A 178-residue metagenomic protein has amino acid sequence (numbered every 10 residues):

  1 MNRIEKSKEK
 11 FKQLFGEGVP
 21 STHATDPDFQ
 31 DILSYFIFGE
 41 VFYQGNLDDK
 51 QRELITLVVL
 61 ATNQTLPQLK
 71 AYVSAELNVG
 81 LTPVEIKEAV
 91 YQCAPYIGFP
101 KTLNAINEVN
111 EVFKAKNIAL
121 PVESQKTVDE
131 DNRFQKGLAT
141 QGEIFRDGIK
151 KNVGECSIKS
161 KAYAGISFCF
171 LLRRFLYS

Functional and structural regions predicted by a protein language model:
M1-D49, N78, T102-Y177: Acidic, glycine/proline-rich low-complexity segments that act as flexible tails and inter-domain linkers
Y35-F38, A61-Q68: Short helix-loop boundary/capping segments at the starts of domains
E40-L47, T56-L57, Q68-Q92, V112: A cross-kingdom feature marking solvent-exposed beta-strand/loop segments within repeated, beta-rich binding/scaffold
R52-L60, K87-V90, Y163-L171, S178: Short, structured motif recognition centered on aromatic/hydrophobic residues
A61, V79, Q92-F99, F170-L171: A short structural micro-motif
T65-V73, C93-E108, Y177: Short amphipathic alpha-helical segments at helix boundaries and their inter-helical linkers
